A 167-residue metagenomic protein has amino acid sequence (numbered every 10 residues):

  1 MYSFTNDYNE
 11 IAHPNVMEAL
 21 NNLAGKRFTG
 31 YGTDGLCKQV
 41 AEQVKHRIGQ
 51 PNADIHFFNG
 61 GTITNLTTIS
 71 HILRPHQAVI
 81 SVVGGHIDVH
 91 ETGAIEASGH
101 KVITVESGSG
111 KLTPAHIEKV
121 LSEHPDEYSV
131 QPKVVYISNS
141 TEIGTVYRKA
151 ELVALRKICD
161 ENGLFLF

Functional and structural regions predicted by a protein language model:
H13-G60, V83-D88, A94: Conserved N-terminal alpha-helix of the aminotransferase class I/II PLP-enzyme fold
N52-L73, I103-S107: Conserved core of the PLP fold type I
H71-V89: Conserved PLP-anchoring active-site segment centered on the Schiff-base-forming lysine
V79, V102-I103, L166-F167: Hydrophobic beta-strand scaffold residues
I87-E91, E96-A97, I103-E106: Glycine/small-residue-rich loop that forms an oxyanion/phosphate-binding "nest" at active or ligand-binding sites
G99-E142, V146-A154, E161: PLP-dependent aminotransferase-class I/II
C159-F167: Short beta-strand/loop segments at the ligand-binding rim of alpha/beta enzyme cores
